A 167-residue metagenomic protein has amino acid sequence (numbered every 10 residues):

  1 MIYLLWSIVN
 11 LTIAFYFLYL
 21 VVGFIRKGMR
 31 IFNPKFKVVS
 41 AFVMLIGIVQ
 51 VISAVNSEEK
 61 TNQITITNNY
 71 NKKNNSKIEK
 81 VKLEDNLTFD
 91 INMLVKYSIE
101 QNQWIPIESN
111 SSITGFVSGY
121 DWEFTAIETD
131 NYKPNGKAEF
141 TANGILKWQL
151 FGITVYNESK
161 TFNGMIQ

Functional and structural regions predicted by a protein language model:
M1-G23: Membrane-embedded alpha-helical segments of integral membrane proteins
Y3, F36-V39, T141-A142: Hydrophobic alpha-helical segments and their boundary regions
W6, F32-F36, S76, K80 (+1 more regions): Short, structured coil/loop segments at alpha-helix boundaries
F15, V22-F42: Amphipathic, cytosolic membrane-interfacial segments at TM-TM junctions
L18-G28, V49-E59: Structural signature of transmembrane alpha-helix termini at the membrane-water interface
N33-E58: Internal/C-terminal transmembrane anchor helices
V55-I78: Alpha-helical transmembrane signal-anchor/signal-peptide segments
K82-Q167: Extracytosolic and intramembrane catalytic regions of membrane-associated proteins in envelope/secretory systems
